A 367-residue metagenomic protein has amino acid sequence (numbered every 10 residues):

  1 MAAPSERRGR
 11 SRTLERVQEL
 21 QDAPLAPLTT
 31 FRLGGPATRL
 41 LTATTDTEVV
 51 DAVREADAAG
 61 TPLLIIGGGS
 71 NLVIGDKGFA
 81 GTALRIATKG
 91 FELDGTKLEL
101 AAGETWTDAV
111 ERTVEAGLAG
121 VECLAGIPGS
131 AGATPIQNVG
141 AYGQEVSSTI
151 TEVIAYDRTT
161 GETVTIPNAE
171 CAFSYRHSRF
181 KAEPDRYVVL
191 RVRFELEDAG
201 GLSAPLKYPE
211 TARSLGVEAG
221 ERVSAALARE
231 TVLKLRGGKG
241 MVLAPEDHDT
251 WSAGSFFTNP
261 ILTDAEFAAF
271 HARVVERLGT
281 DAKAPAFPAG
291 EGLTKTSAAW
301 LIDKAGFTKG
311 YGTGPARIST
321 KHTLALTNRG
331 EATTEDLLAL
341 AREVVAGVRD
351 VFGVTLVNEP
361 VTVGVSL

Functional and structural regions predicted by a protein language model:
M1-G9: Compositionally biased, low-complexity flexible segments
R8-T160, V164: Anion-binding (especially nucleotide phosphate/pyrophosphate-binding) glycine-rich loop and adjoining beta-alpha core
L20-Q21, P27-T30, T163-L326, E331-E335 (+1 more regions): Phosphate/pyrophosphate- and phosphate-bearing ligand-binding catalytic cores of soluble enzymes
V49-V53, V110, A212, R229-V232 (+2 more regions): A generic alpha-helix structural signal
A58, E115, K304, D350-V351: Residues at alpha-helix termini
E115-L118, T334-L340: Beta-rich strand-turn-strand
